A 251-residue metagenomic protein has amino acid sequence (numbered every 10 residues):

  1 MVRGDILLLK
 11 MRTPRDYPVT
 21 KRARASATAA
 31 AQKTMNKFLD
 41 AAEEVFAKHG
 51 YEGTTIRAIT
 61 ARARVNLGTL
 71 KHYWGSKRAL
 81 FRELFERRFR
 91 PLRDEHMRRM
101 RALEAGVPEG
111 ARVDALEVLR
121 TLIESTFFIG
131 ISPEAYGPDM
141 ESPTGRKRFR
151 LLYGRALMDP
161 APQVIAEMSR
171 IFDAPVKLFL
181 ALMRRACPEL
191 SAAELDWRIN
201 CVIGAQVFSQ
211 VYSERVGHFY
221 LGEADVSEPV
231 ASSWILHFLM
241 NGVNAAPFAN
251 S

Functional and structural regions predicted by a protein language model:
V2-R22, S125-P133, R170-S251: C-terminal peripheral helix-coil segments that are non-catalytic and often amphipathic
R24-T28: Short Lys/Arg-rich basic patches
A31, M35-E43: Short, leucine-enriched amphipathic alpha-helices that occur as contiguous helical runs
K37, V45, H49-P91: Helix-turn-helix
K77, L84, R88, L92 (+5 more regions): Hydrophobic/aromatic residues within well-ordered alpha-helical segments
L84, V118, L122, G145-L152 (+5 more regions): Residue-level detector of well-ordered alpha-helical segments, enriched for hydrophobic/aromatic packing positions
R98-K147, I199: Hydrophobic alpha-helical connector segments
E117-T121, T144-L151, L157, A161-C187: Amphipathic alpha-helical packing segments from all-alpha helical-bundle domains
